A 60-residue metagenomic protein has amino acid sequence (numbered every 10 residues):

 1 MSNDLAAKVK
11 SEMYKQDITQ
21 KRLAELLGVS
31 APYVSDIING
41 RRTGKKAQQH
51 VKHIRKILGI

Functional and structural regions predicted by a protein language model:
M1-D4: Short, Lys/Arg-enriched anionic-surface-contact patches
A7-R22, L26: Short basic helix-loop element that most often maps to the first helix and adjoining turn of HTH DNA-binding modules
S30-T43: Recognition helix of helix-turn-helix/homeodomain-like DNA-binding domains that insert into the DNA major groove
A47-I60: DNA major-groove recognition helix of helix-turn-helix/homeodomain DNA-binding modules
